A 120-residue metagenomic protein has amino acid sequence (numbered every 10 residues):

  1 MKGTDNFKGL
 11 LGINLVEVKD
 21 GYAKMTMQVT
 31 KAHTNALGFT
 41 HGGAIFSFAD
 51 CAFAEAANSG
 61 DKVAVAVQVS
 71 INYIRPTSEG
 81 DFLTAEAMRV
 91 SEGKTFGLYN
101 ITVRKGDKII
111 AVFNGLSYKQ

Functional and structural regions predicted by a protein language model:
M1-Q120: Terminal targeting signals and extreme-terminal segments of soluble enzymes
